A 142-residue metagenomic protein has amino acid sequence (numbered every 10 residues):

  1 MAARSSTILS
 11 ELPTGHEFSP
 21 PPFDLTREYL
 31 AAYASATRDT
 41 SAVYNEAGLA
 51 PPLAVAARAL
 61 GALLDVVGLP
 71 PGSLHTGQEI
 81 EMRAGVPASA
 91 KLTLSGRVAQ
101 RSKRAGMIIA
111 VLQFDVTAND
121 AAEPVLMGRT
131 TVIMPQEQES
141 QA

Functional and structural regions predicted by a protein language model:
M1-G77, E139-A142: Hot-dog-fold acyl-thioester-processing enzymes
M1-L9, G85-A142: HotDog/MaoC-like acyl-thioester-processing domains
E81-R83: A structural connector/turn signal
